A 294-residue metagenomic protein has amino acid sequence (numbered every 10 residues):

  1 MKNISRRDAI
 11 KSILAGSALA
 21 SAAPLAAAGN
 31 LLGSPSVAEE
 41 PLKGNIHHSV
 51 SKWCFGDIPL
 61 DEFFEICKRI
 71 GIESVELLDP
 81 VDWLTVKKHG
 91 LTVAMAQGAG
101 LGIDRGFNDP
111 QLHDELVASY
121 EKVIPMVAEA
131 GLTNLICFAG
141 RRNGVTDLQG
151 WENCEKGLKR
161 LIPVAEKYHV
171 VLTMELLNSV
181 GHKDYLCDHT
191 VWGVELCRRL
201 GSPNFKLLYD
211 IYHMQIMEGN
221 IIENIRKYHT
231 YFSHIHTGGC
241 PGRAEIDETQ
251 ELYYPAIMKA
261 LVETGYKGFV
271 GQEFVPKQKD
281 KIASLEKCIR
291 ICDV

Functional and structural regions predicted by a protein language model:
K2-H47, K52-K68, G131-T133, C187-Y209 (+1 more regions): Histidine-acidic metal/acid-base catalytic patches
I13-A22, E40-L42, G106-K206: Active-site acidic/histidine proton-transfer and metal-coordination neighborhood in alpha/beta enzyme cores
C54-G56, D79-V81, A99-L101, R141-N143 (+4 more regions): Active-site-proximal loop/turn and secondary-structure-junction residues that shape catalytic pockets, frequently
F63-D82: Catalytic domains of carbohydrate-active enzymes, especially glycoside hydrolases
D79-H89, I103-D104: Glycine-rich, proline-tolerant flexible connector loops at the mouths of alpha/beta enzymes
